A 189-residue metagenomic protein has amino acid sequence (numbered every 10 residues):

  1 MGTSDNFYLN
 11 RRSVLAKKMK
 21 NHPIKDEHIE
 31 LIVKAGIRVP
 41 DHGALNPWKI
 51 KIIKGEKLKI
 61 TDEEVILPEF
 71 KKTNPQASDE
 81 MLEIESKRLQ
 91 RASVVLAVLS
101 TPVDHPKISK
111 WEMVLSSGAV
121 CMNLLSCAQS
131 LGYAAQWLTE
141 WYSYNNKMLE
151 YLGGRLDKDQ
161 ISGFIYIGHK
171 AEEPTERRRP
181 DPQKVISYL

Functional and structural regions predicted by a protein language model:
M1-R91, L189: N-terminal amphipathic, basic helical "cap/leader" segment at the start of enzyme domains
S4-N10, L15, Q160-L189: C-terminal helix-cap and adjacent tail motif
G36, L96, P102-E150: Small-aliphatic-rich amphipathic alpha-helix that forms the alpha element of a beta-alpha
G55-K57, T101-V103, H169-E172: Short loop segments at secondary-structure junctions
K71, Q90-V103: Acidic-glycine-rich active-site phosphate/pyrophosphate-binding loop
M148-S162: Short, electropositive alpha-helical surface patch
